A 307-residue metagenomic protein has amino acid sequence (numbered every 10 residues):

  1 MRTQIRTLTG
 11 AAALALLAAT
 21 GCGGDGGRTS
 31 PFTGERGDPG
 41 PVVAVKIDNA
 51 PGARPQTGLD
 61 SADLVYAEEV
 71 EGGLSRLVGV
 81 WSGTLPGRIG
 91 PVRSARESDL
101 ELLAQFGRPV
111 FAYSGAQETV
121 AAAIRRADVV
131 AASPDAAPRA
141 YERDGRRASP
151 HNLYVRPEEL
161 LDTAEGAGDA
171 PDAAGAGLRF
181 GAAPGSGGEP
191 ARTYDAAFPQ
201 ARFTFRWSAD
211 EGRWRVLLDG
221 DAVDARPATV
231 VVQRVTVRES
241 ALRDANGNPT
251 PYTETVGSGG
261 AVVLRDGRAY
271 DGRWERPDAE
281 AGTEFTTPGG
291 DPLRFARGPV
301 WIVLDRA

Functional and structural regions predicted by a protein language model:
M1-G26: Secretory targeting and sorting signals
T29-G40, A44-L64, E71-G79, P86-A307: A surface/extracellular/periplasmic glyco- and lipid-processing/surface-interacting theme
